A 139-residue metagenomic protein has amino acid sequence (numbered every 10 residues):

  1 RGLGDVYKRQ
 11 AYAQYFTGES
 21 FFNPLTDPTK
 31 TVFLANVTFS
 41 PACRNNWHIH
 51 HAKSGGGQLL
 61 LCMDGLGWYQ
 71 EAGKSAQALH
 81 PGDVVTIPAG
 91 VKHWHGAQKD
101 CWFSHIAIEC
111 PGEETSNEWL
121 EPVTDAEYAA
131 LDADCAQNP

Functional and structural regions predicted by a protein language model:
G2-Y7: Short, small-residue-biased leader/transition segments that mark boundaries at the very start of proteins
K8-I49, K53-G56: A short glycine-rich, His/Asp/Glu-containing loop-to-beta-strand
F22-P24, L34-T38, L59, A76 (+2 more regions): Conserved hydrophobic/aromatic beta-strand scaffold that supports enzyme active sites
K30, S54, K74, D100-C101 (+1 more regions): Short strand-connecting beta-turns/loops that link adjacent beta-strands
F39-A42, L79-D100: Conserved metal-binding segment of the jelly-roll/cupin
R44, S54-P81, V91: A short beta-strand-loop-beta hairpin characteristic of the jelly-roll/cupin
W68, A89-N117: Ligand-binding loop in jelly-roll beta-barrel domains
E114-P139: Acidic/histidine-enriched, glycine/proline-rich intrinsically disordered or flexible terminal extensions
